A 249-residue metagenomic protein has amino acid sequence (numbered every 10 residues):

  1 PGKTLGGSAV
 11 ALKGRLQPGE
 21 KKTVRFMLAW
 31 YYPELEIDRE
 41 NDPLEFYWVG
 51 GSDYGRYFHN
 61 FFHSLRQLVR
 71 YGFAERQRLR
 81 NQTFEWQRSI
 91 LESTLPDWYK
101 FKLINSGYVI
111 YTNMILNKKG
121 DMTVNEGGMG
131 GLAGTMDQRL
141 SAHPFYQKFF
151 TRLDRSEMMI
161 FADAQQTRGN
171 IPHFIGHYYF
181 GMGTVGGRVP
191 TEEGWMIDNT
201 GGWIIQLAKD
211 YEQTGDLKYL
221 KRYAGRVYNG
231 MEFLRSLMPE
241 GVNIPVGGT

Functional and structural regions predicted by a protein language model:
P1-A133, L217: Acidic/polar, glycine-enriched structural segments that form the non-catalytic walls/loops of the carbohydrate-binding
P33-E34, R155, G248: Short amphipathic alpha-helical leader/targeting segments
Y47, Y54-E75, G131-P245: Aromatic-rich carbohydrate-recognition surfaces in CAZymes
L95-N105, L116-N117, T123, L140 (+2 more regions): Catalytic cores of carbohydrate-active enzymes
